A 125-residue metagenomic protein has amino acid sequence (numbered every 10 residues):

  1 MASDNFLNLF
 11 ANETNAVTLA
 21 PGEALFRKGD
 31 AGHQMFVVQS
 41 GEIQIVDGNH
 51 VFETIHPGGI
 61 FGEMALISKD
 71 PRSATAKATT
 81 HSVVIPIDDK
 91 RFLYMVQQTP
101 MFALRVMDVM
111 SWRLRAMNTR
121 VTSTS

Functional and structural regions predicted by a protein language model:
M1-S125: Cytosolic regulatory regions built on CNB/CRP/Popeye-like sensor folds
